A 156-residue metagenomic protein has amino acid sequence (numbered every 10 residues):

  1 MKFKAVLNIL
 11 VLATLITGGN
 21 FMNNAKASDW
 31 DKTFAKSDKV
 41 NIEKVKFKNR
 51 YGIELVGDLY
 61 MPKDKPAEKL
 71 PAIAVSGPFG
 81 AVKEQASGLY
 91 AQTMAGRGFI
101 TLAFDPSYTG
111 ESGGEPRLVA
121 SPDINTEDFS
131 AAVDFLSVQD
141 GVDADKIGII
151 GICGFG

Functional and structural regions predicted by a protein language model:
N8-G19: Bacterial N-terminal signal peptides
S28-E68: N-terminal cap/lid segment of alpha/beta-hydrolase-fold proteins
E68-P78: Short beta-strand element of the alpha/beta-hydrolase
G80-Q92, P106: The serine-hydrolase catalytic nucleophile loop
Q85, Y108-A120: Glycine-rich "HGGG/HGxG" loop immediately N-terminal to the catalytic nucleophile of the alpha/beta-hydrolase
T93-G113: Conserved alpha/beta-hydrolase
V119-D140: Alpha/beta-hydrolase active-site loop
G141-C153: Alpha/beta-hydrolase fold nucleophile elbow
